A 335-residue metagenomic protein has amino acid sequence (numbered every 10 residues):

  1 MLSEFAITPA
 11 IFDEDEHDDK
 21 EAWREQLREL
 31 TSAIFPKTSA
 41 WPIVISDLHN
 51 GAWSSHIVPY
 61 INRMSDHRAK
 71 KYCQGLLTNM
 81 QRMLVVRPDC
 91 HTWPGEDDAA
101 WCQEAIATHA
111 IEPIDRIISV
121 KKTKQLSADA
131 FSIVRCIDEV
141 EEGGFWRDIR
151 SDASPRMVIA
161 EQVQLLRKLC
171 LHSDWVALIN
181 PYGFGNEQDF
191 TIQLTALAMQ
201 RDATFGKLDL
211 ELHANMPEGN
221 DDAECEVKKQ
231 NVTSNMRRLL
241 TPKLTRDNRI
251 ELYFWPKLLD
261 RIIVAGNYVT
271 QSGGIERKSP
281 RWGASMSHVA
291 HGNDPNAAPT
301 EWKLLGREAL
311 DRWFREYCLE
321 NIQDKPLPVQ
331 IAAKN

Functional and structural regions predicted by a protein language model:
M1-P155, L194-N335: PLD/PLD-like phosphodiesterase catalytic module centered on the HKD motif
D152-L165, I192: A Trp-anchored, charged/polar loop motif used as the substrate-binding/catalytic surface of acyl/ester-handling
E161-R167, M199-D202: Structured alpha-helical segments in the cores of large, soluble enzyme domains
L169-S173: Secondary-structure "cap/kink" motif recognition
W175-A177: Structural motif
I179-Y182: Extracellular-facing segments of soluble proteins and assemblies that are Gly/Ser/Thr-biased and enriched in aromatics
F184-Q188: Acidic-and-aromatic substrate-binding clefts and catalytic sites of carbohydrate-active enzymes
